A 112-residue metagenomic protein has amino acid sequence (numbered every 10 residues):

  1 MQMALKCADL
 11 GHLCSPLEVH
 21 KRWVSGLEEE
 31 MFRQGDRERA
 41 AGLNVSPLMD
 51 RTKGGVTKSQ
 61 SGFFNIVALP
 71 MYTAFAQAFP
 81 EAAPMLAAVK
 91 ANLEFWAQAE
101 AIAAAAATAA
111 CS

Functional and structural regions predicted by a protein language model:
M1-S112: Divalent metal-dependent phosphate-bond-processing catalytic cores, especially two-metal-ion Mg2+/Mn2+ enzymes that act
